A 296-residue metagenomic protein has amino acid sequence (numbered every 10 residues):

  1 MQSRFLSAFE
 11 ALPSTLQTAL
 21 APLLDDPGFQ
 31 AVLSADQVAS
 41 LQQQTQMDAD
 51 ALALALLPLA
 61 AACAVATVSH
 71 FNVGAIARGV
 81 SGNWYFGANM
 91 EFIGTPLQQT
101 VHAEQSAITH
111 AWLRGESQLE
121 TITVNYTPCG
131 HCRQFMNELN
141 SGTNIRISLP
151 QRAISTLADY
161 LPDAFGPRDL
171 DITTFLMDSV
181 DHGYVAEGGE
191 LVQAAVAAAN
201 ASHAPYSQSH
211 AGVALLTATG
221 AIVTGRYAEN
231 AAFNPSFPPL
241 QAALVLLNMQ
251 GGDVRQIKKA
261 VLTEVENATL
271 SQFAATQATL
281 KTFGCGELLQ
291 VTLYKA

Functional and structural regions predicted by a protein language model:
M1-H131, F135-A296: Zinc-dependent deaminase catalytic domain
